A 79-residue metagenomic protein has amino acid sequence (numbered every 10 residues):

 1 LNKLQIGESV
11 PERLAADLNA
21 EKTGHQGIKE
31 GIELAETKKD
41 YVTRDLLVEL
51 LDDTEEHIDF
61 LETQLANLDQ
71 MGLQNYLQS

Functional and structural regions predicted by a protein language model:
L1-S79: Iron-associated oxidoreductase/ferritin-like identity signal
